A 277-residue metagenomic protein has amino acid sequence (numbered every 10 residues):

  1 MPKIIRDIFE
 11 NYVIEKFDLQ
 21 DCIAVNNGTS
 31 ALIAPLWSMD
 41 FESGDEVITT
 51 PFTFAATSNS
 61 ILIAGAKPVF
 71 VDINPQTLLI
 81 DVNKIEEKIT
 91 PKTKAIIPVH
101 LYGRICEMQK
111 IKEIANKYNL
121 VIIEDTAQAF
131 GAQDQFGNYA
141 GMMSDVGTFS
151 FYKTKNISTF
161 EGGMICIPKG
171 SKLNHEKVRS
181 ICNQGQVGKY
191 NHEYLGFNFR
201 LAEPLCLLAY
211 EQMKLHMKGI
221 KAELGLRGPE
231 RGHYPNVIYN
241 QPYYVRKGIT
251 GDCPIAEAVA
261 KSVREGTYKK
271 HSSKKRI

Functional and structural regions predicted by a protein language model:
P2-E46, S60-I63, V69-D72: Phosphate-binding glycine-rich loop
K3-D7, A222, P229, T267 (+1 more regions): Acidic, proline/serine/threonine- and glycine-rich low-complexity intrinsically disordered segments
I23, I48, V69, I122-I123 (+2 more regions): Structural detector of well-ordered beta-strand residues that form the stable sheet scaffold of enzyme domains
W37-T126, Q133: PLP-dependent aminotransferase-like
A129-F136, M143-L224, P235-P242, R246-G248 (+1 more regions): Active-site region of PLP-dependent enzymes
G248-I277: PLP-dependent enzyme catalytic core of the Aspartate aminotransferase-like
